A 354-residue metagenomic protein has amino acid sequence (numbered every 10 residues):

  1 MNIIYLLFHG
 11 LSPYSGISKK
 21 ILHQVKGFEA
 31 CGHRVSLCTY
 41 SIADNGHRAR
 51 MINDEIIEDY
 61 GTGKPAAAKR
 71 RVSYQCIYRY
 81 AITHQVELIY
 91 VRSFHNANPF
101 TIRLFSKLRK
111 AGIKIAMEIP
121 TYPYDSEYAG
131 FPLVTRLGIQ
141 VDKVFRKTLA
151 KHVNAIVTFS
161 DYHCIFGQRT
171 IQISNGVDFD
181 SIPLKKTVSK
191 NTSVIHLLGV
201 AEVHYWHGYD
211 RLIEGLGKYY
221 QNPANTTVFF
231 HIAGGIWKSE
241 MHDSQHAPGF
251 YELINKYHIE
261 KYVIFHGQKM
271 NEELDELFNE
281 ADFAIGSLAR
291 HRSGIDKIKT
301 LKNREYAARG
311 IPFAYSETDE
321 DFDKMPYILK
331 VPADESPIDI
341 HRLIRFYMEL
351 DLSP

Functional and structural regions predicted by a protein language model:
M1-N45, H84, P312: N-terminal subdomain of nucleotide-sugar transferases
I4, V188-H207, I213-L216, F230-H231: Conserved donor-binding/catalytic core segment of Leloir-type glycosyltransferases
S15, N96, H207, E272-L274 (+2 more regions): Nucleotide-sugar-dependent
K26, P99, R103-A111, M117 (+2 more regions): Membrane-proximal helix-turn-helix segments that form the acceptor-binding/catalytic region of lipid-linked
Y78-P99, I113-A116: Short N-terminal targeting/anchoring amphipathic segment
I139, K143-K185: Donor nucleotide-sugar binding/catalytic pocket of nucleotide-sugar-dependent glycosyltransferases
S244-E272: Nucleotide-activated donor-binding/catalytic signature segment of Leloir-type glycosyltransferases, i.e., the conserved
F322-F346: Change "using UDP/GDP/dTDP sugars" to "using nucleotide sugars
